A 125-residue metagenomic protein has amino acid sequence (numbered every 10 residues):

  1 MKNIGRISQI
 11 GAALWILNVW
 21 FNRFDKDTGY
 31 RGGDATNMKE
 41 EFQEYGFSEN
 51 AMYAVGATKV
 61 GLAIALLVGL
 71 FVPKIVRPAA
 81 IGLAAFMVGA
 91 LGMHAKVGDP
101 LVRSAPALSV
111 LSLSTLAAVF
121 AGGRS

Functional and structural regions predicted by a protein language model:
M1-S125: Short amphipathic, positively biased membrane-proximal segments that drive organelle/inner-membrane targeting
